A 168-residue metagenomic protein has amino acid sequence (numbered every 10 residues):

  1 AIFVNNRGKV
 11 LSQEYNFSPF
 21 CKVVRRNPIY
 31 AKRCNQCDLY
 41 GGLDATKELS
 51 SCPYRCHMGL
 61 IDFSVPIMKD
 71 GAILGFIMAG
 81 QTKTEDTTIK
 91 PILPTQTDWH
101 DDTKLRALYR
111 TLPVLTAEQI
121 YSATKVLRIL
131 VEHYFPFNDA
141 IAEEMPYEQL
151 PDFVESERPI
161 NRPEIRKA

Functional and structural regions predicted by a protein language model:
A1-G59: Structured interaction and signal-relay segments at domain junctions
P19, K32-R33, Y40-G41, K104-A107 (+2 more regions): Exposed alpha-helical structural elements
K22, I29-K32, G41, D62 (+4 more regions): Short, surface-exposed, charged/polar-biased interaction segments
V23-R33, I73-T82, I160-K167: Short, Lys/Arg-enriched charge-dense amphipathic segments
V24, D86-T87, E143: Sparse recognition of residues in long alpha-helices and their boundaries
Q36-T97, T111-Y134: Sensory/regulatory domains in signal-transduction proteins
D101: C-terminal binding/interaction regions
A107-A168: Signal-transducing coiled-coil/dimerization helices and immediately adjacent hinge/linker segments that couple sensory
